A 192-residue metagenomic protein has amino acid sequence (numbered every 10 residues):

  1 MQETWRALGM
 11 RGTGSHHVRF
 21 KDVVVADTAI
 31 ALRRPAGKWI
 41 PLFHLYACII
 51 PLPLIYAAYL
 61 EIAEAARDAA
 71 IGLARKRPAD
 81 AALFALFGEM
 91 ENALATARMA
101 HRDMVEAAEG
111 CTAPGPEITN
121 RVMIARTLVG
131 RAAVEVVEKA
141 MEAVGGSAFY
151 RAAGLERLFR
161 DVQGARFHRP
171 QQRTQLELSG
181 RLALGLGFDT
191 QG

Functional and structural regions predicted by a protein language model:
M1-A7: Active-site glycine-rich loop that binds ribose-phosphate moieties when present
A7-A95: Glycine-rich beta->alpha junctions and the first turn(s) of the following alpha-helix
Y56, F87-M90, I118, V122 (+2 more regions): Hydrophobic packing residues in well-ordered alpha-helices of helical domains and bundles
E61, G88-A95, M123, T127-V134 (+1 more regions): Generic structural signal for well-ordered, non-transmembrane alpha-helical segments in soluble/cytosolic regions
R75, T96-L128, E138-F149: C-terminal helix-coil-helix/basic helical segment that borders enzyme active sites and/or dimer interfaces and provides
V137-E142, R173-E177: Short segments within alpha-helical structural elements
S147-G192: Glycine-rich phosphate/cofactor-binding loops in nucleotide/flavin-utilizing enzymes
